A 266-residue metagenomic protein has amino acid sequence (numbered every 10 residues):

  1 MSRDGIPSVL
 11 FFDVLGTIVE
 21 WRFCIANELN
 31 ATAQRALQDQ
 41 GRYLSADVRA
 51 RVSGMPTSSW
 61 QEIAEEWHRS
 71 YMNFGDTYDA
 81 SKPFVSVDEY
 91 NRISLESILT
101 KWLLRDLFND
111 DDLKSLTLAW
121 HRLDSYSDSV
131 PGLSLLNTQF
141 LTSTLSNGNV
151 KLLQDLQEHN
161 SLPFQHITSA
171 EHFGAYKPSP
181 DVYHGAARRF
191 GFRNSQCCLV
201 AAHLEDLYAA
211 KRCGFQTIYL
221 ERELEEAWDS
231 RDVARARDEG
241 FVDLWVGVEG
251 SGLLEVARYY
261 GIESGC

Functional and structural regions predicted by a protein language model:
M1-P7, V130, S134, L145-C266: Asp-based, Mg2+/Mn2+-dependent phosphohydrolase catalytic module
M1-R69: Active-site neighborhood of HAD-like aspartate-dependent phosphohydrolases
D13-G16, L95, T144, A210: Generic structural signal for small/hydrophobic residues in well-ordered secondary structure, especially within
W21, L123-Y126, F164: Tryptophan-centric aromatic hotspots in well-structured domains and transmembrane helices
I25-A33, A64-Y71, N91, L116-W120 (+1 more regions): Hydrophobic alpha-helical core bundles mediating ligand binding, dimerization, or RNAP-core interactions
R49-K114: A metal-dependent, Asp-based hydrolase signature
S70, T138-Q139, A170: Structured helix-beta-strand junction loops
F84-R92, R105-T144: Short, acidic loop-to-helix structural element flanking the phosphoryl-transfer center in phosphate-processing enzymes
